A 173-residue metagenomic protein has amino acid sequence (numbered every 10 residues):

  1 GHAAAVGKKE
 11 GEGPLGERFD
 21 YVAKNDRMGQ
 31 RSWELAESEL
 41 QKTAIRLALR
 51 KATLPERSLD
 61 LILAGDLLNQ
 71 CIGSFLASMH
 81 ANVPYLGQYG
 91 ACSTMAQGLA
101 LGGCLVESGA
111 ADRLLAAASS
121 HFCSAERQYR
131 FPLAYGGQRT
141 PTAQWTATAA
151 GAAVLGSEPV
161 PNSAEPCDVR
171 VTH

Functional and structural regions predicted by a protein language model:
G1-E34, P132-H173: Condensing-enzyme catalytic core mediating Claisen C-C bond formation in acyl metabolism
G1-L63, L67-S74, H80: Conserved active-site "lid/cap" helical segment
P14-R18, S74-P84, V106-S108, Y129-Q138: A glycine- and small-aliphatic-rich helix-loop capping segment at beta-alpha/alpha-beta transitions that lines
A36-E37, P84-A96, A143-W145: Active-site nucleophile and cofactor-binding loops and adjacent substrate-binding regions of central metabolic enzymes
L54-P55, A77-H80, T94, V106-G109 (+3 more regions): Solvent-exposed alpha-helices and their adjacent loops that cap or buttress functional pockets in soluble metabolic
G65-Q70, C92-S93, A118-S124: Acidic, glycine-rich active-site loops and adjacent beta-strand->loop/helix elements that engage anionic groups
Y89-A116, L155: Active-site-proximal alpha-helical scaffold in enzymes
D112-T146: Flexible, glycine-rich active-site loops centered on histidine and acidic residues that chelate a metal or position
